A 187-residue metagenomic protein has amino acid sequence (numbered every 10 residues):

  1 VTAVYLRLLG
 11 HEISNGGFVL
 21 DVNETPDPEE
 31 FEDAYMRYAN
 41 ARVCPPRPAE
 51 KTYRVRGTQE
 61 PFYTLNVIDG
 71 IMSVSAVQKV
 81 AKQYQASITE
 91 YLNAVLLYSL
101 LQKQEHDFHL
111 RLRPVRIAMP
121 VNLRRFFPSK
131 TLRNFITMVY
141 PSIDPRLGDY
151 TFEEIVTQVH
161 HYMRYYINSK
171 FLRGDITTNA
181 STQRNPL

Functional and structural regions predicted by a protein language model:
T2, L6-I13, K82, L96-E105 (+1 more regions): Hydrophobic/aromatic-lined pockets within catalytic cores
T2-A76: Non-catalytic, low-complexity flexible loops and terminal extensions
G10, S14, M36, N40-C44 (+5 more regions): Generic surface-pattern signal
P26, E30, S87, Y91 (+1 more regions): Amphipathic alpha-helical recognition patches that constitute DNA-binding helices
Y53-L123: Gly/Ser/Thr-rich phosphate-binding loops and adjoining beta-strand/alpha-helix segments that form adenosine-phosphate
D69-M72, L101-L187: Acyl-thioester-dependent acyl-group transfer interface
